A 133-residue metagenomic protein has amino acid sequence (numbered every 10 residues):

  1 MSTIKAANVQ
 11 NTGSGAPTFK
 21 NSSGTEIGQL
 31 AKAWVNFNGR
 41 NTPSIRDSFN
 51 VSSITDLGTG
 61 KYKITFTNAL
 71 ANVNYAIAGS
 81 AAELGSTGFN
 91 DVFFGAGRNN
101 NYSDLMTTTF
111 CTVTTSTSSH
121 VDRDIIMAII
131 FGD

Functional and structural regions predicted by a protein language model:
S2-N72, S116-D133: Extracellular receptor-binding modules and their adjoining Ser/Thr/Gly/Asp/Asn-rich linkers
N8, S80-A82, G97: Intrinsic disorder/low-complexity segments
A69-A82: Short, surface-exposed, low-complexity cationic segments
G85-D133: Extracellular jelly-roll beta-sandwich "head" domains, especially the C-terminal globular C1q domain
